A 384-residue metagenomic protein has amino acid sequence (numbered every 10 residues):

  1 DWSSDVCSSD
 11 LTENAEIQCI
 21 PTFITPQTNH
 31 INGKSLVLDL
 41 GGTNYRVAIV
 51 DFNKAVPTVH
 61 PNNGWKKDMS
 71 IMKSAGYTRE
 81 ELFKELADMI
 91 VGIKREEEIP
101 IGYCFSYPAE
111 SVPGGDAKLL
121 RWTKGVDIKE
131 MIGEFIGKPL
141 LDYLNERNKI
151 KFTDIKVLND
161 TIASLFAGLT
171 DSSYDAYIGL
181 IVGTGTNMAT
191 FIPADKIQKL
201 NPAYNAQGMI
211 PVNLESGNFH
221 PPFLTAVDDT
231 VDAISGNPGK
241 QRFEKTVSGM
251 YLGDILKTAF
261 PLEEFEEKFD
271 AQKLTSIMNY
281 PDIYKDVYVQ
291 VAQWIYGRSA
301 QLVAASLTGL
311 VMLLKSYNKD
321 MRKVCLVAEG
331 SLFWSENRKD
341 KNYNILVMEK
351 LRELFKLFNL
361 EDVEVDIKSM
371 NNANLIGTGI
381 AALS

Functional and structural regions predicted by a protein language model:
D1-S8: Short, small-residue-biased leader/transition segments that mark boundaries at the very start of proteins
F23-H60, S111, Y177-P193, T378: Gly/Thr-rich phosphate-binding beta-strand-loop-beta motif of the actin/hexokinase/Hsp70
G33-D39, P100-G102, D154-K156, Y177-I181 (+3 more regions): Short glycine-aspartate micro-motif
L38-Y45, S106, T161-I162, L180-G185 (+2 more regions): A short acidic Gly-Thr/Ser loop motif
G64-A87, A109-S172, A176-I178, K196-N218 (+2 more regions): Glycine-rich phosphate-binding loop and adjoining helix at the ATP-binding site of ATP-dependent phosphoryl-transfer
Y77-E97, K240-L252, T258-F260, E264-Y317: Adenine-nucleotide phosphate-binding core of ATP-dependent small-molecule kinases
F152, M348-I376: Conserved phosphate-binding/catalytic loops in two-lobed NTP-binding clefts
G208-K268: Eukaryote-biased recognition of electropositive, low-complexity segments and basic polyanion/acidic-motif-binding
